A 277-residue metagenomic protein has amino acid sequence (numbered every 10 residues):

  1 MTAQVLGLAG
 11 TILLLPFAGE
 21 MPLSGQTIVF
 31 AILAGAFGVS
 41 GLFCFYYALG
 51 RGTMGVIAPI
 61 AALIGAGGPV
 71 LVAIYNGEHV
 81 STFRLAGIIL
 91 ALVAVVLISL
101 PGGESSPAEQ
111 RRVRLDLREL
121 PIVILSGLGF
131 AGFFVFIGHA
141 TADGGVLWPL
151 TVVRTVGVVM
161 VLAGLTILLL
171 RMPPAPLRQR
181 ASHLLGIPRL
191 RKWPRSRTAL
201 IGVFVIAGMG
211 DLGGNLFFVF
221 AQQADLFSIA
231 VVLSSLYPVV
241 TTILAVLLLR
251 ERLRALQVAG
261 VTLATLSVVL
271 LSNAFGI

Functional and structural regions predicted by a protein language model:
M1-I32, F45-R51, G102-P121, V156-I206 (+5 more regions): Membrane-interface interhelical linkers
M1-L6, M21, G132-V159, S228-V232: Juxtamembrane helix-loop-helix junctions in multi-pass membrane proteins
T2-L6, V29-A36, I60-G67, A86-I89 (+7 more regions): Hydrophobic residues within alpha-helical transmembrane segments of multi-pass solute transporters/permease subunits
G7-T11, G67-V70, F83-G102, L256-F275: Hydrophobic transmembrane alpha-helices of multi-pass small-molecule transport proteins
I12, G35-F43, L63-V70, L92 (+8 more regions): Hydrophobic/small/kink-forming positions within alpha-helical transmembrane segments of polytopic membrane proteins
G19, A66-A86, V239-V258: C-terminal transmembrane-helix exit sites in multi-pass transporters
S40, E109-L150, M209, I277: Glycine-/small-residue-enriched transmembrane alpha-helix faces in small-molecule transporters and effluxers
C44-I60, A142-P149, L216-L236, R252: Structural motif at transmembrane-helix junctions in multi-pass transporters
